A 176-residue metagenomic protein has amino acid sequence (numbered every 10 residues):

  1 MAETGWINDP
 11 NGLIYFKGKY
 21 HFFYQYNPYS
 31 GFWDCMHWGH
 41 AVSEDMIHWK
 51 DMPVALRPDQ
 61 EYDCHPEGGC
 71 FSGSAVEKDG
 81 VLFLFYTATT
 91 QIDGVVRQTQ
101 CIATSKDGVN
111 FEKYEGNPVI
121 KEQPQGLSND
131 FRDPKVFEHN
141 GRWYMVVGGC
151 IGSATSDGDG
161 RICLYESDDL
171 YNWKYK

Functional and structural regions predicted by a protein language model:
M1-D133, F137-K176: Beta-rich carbohydrate-recognition and catalytic domains
